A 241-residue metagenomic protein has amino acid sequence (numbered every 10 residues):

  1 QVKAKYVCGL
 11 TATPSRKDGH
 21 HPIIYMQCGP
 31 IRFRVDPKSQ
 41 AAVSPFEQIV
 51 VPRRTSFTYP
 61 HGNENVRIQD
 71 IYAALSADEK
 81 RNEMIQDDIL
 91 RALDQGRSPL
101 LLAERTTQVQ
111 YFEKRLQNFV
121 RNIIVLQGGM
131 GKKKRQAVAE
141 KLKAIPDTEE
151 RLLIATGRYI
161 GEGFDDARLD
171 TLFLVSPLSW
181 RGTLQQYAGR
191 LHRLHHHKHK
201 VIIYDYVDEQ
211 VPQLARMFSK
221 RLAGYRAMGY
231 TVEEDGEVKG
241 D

Functional and structural regions predicted by a protein language model:
Q1-A4, A167, L194-K198: Short, conserved loop/helix-junction motifs that constitute active-site signature segments in enzyme catalytic cores
Q1-V51, Y225: Post-DEXD/H (motif II) to motif III coupling segment of the RecA-like Helicase ATP-binding lobe
T11-S15, S179-I203, R221-L222: Conserved SF2 helicase motif VI
T13-K17, R32, K38-V43, T55-F57 (+6 more regions): Conserved nucleotide-binding/hydrolysis micro-motifs of P-loop NTPases
H61-E104, Q110-R115: Conserved interdomain hinge at the start of the Helicase C-terminal
D70, L194-D241: C-terminal helicase lobe
L100, Q110-Y111, V120-G161, T183: Conserved helicase ATPase core of P-loop NTP-dependent helicases/translocases
L153-I154, E162-P177, Q186, I202-D205: A short beta-strand element within the Helicase C-terminal
